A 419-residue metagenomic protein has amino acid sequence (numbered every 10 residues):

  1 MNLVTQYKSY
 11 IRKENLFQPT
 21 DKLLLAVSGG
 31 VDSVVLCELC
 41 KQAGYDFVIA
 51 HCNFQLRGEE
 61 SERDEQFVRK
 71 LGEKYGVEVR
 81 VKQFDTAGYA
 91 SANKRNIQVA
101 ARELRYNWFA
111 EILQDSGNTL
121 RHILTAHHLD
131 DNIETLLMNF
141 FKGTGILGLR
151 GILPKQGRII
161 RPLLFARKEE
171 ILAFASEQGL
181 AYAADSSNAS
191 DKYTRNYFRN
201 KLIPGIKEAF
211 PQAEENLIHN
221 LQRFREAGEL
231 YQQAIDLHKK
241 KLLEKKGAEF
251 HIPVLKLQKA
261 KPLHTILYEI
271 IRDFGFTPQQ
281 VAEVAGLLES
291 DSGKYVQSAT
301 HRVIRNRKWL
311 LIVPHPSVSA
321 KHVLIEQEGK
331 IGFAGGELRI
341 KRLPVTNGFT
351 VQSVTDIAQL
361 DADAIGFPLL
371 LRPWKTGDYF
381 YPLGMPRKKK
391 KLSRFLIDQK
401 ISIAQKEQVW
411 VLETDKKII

Functional and structural regions predicted by a protein language model:
M1-P204, Q233: Core alpha/beta nucleotide-donor-binding catalytic domains of modification enzymes
N2-S9, K13-V31, V48-F54, F84 (+3 more regions): AMP-forming adenylation/ATP pyrophosphatase catalytic core
P19, R121, T125, S186 (+5 more regions): Short, surface-exposed helix-loop/turn micro-motifs enriched in polar/charged residues
D46, V77, Q212, D273-F276: Short, well-ordered coil loops that connect the C-terminus of an alpha-helix to the N-terminus of a beta-strand
E78, P162, P204, P211 (+2 more regions): Proline-centered helix-kink/hinge sites
I160-Q258, T265-E269: Contiguous mid-protein beta-loop-alpha structural module that forms a pocket-lining wall or clamp of enzyme active
